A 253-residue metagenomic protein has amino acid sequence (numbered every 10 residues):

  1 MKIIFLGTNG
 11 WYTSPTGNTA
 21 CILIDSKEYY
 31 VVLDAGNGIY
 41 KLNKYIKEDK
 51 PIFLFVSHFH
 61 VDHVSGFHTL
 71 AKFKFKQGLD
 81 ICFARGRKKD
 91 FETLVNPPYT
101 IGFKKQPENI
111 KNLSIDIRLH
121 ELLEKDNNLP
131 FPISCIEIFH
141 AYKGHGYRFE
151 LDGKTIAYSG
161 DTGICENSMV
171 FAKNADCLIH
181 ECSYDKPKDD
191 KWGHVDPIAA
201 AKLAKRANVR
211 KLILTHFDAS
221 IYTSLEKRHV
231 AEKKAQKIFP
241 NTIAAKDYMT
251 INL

Functional and structural regions predicted by a protein language model:
M1-A157, G163-V170, R228-L253: Binuclear metal-dependent hydrolase catalytic cores
I164-M249: Cap/insert and terminal regions of metallo-dependent hydrolase folds
